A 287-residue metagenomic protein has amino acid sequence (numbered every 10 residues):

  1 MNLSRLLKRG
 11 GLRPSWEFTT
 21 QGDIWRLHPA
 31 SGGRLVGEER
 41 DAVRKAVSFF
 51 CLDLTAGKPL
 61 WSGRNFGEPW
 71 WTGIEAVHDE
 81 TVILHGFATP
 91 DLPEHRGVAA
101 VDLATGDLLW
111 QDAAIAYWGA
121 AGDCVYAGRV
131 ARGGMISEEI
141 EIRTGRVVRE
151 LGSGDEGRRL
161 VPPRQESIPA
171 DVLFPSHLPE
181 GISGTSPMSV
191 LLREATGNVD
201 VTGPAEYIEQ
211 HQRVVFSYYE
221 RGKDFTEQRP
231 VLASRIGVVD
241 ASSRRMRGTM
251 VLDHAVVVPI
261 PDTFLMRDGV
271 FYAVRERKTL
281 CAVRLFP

Functional and structural regions predicted by a protein language model:
M1-P287: Secretory-pathway ectodomains
